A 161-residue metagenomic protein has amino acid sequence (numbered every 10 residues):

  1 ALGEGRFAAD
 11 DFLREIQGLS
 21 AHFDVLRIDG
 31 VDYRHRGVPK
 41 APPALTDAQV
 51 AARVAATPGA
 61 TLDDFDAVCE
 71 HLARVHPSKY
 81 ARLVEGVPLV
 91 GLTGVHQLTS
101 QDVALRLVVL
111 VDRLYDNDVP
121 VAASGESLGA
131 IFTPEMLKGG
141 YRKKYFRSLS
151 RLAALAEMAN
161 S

Functional and structural regions predicted by a protein language model:
A1, D29-D32, T61-D64, T93 (+1 more regions): Short, solvent-exposed coil/turn linker segments
L2-F7, M136-G139: Short, flexible/disordered intra-domain loops and linkers
G5-V54, R147-S161: Conserved P-loop NTPase catalytic core
S20-D24, G86-P88, N117-V119: Short glycine-/polar-rich loops that comprise or flank the Walker A/P-loop and associated switch/sensor motifs
L45-G59, D66-C69, V119, E126 (+1 more regions): Conserved P-loop
A55-D116: Conserved helicase/translocase motor-coupling segment
L89-S161: Terminal-proximal interaction/regulatory segments of ATP-powered molecular machines
